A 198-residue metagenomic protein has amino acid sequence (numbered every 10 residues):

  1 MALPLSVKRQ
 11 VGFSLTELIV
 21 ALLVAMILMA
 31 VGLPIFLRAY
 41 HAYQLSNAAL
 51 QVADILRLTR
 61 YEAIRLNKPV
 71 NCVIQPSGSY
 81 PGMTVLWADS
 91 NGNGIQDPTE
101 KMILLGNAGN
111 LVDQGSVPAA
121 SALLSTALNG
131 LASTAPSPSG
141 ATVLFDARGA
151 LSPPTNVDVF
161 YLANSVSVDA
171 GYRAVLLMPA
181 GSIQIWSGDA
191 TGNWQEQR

Functional and structural regions predicted by a protein language model:
A2-V7, F13-T16, L22, I27 (+7 more regions): N-terminal helix-rich module
